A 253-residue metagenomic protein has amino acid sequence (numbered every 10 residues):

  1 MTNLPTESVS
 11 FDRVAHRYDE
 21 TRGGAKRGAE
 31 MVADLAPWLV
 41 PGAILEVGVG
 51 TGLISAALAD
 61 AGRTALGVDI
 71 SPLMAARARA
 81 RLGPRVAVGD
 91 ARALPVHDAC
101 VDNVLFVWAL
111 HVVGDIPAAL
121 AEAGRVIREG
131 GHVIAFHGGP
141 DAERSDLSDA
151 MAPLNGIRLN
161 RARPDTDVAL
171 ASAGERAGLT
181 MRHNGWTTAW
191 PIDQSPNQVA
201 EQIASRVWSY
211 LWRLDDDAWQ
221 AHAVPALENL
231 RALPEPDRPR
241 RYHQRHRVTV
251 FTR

Functional and structural regions predicted by a protein language model:
M1-P41, L53-A57, M74-R77, D141 (+2 more regions): Conserved class I S-adenosyl-L-methionine
G42-G50: Conserved class I S-adenosyl-L-methionine
T51-A93: Class I SAM-dependent methyltransferase SAM/SAH-binding core
R92-V104: A short acidic, Gly/Pro-enriched loop at the edge of an enzyme's catalytic core that lines a small-molecule cofactor
N103-I116: A short SAM/SAH-binding and catalytic strip from SAM-dependent methyltransferases
P117-E129: A short glycine-rich, Lys/Arg-flanked "PGG" loop and its adjoining helix->strand segment in the class I
H132-A162: Conserved class I S-adenosyl-L-methionine
T180-R253: Conserved Class I S-adenosyl-L-methionine
